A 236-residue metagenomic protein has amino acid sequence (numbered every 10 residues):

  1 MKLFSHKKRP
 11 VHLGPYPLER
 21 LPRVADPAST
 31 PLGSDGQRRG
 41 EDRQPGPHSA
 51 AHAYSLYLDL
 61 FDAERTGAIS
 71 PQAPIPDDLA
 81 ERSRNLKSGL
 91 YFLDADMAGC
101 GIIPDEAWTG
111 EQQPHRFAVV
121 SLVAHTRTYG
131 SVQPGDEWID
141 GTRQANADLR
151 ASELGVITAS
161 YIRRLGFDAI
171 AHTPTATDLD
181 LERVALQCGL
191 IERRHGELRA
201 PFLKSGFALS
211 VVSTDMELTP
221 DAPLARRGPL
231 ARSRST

Functional and structural regions predicted by a protein language model:
M1-I102, G110, P114-H115: Iron-sulfur (Fe-S) cluster-binding modules
D96-T236: Catalytic cores of enzyme domains
